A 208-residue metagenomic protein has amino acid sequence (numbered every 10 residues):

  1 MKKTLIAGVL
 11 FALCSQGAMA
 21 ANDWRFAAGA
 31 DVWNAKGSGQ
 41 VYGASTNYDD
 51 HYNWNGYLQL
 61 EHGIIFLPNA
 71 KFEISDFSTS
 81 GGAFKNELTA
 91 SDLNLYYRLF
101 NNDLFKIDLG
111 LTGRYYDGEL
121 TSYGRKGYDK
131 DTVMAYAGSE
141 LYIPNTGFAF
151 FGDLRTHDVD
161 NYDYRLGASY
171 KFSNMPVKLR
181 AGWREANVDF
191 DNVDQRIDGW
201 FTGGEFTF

Functional and structural regions predicted by a protein language model:
M1-A27: Cleavable N-terminal export/targeting peptides
T4, N22-F26, W54, F66-P68 (+6 more regions): Outer-envelope beta-barrel architecture signal
M19-T79: Short glycine/proline- and aromatic-enriched beta-strand/turn motifs that initiate or cap beta-hairpins
A30, G56-H62, L93-Y97, L111-G113 (+4 more regions): Residues on the lipid-exposed face of transmembrane beta-strands in outer-membrane beta-barrel proteins
A30-V32, A70-S78, L109-R114, G147-V159 (+2 more regions): Transmembrane beta-strand segments that form the barrel wall of outer-membrane beta-barrel proteins
Y48-D49, S80-E87, D103, D129-V133 (+2 more regions): Solvent-exposed loop/turn segments connecting transmembrane beta-strands in outer-membrane beta-barrel proteins
I64-F148: Gram-negative (and chloroplast) outer-membrane scaffold detector with strong preference for beta-barrel transmembrane
L111-Y123, M175-F208: Outer-membrane beta-barrel translocator/channel fold
